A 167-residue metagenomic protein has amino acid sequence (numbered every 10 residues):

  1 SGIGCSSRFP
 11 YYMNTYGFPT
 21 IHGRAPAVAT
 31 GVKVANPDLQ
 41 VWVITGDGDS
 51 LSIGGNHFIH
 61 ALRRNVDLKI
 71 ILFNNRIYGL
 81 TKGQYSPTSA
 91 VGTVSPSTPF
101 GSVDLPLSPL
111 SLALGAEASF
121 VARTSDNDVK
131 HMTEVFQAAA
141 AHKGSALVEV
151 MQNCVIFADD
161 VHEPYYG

Functional and structural regions predicted by a protein language model:
S1-I3, Q152: A general secondary-structure junction signal
I3-G79: Thiamine diphosphate
I53-L68, F73, I77-G167: Glycine-rich ThDP/TPP pyrophosphate-binding loop and its adjacent helix/strand module within ThDP-dependent enzymes
